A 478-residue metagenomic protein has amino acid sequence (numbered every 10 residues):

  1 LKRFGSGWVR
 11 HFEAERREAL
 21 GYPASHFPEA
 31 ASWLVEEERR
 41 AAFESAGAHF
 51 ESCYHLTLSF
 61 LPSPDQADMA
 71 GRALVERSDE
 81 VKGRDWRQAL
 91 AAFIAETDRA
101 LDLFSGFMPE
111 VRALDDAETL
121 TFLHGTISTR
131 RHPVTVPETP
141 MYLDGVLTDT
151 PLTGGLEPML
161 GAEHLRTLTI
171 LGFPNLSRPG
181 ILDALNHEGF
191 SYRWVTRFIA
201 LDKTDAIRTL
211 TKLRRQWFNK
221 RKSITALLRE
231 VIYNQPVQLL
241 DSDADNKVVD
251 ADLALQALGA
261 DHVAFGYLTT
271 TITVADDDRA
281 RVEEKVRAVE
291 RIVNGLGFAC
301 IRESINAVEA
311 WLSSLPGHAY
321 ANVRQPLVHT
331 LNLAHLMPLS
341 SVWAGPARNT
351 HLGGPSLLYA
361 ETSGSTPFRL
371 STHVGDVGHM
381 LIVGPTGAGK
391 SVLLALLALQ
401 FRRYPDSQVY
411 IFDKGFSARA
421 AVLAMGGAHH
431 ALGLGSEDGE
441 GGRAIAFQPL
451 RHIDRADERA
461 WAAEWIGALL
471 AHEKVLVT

Functional and structural regions predicted by a protein language model:
L1, L352-L434: Glycine-rich phosphate-binding loop of nucleotide-binding enzymes
L1-A344: Extended, folded cores of ATP/NTP-driven motor/assembly subunits in large transport and secretion machines
F4-F27, A31-W33, S45, L396-L399 (+1 more regions): Switch/coupling segment of Walker-type NTPase motor domains
A42-S45, L182, A254-D261, S356-L357 (+4 more regions): Generic recognition of flexible, low-complexity loop/linker segments
F50, I94, D98, D245 (+7 more regions): Conserved structured core elements
K82, Y267-D276, V377-G384, L399-P405 (+1 more regions): Glycine- and acidic
I94-L101, S105, T273, V286-E290 (+4 more regions): Short, well-ordered alpha-helical packing segments
V323-H373: Glycine-rich nucleotide cofactor-binding entry segment
